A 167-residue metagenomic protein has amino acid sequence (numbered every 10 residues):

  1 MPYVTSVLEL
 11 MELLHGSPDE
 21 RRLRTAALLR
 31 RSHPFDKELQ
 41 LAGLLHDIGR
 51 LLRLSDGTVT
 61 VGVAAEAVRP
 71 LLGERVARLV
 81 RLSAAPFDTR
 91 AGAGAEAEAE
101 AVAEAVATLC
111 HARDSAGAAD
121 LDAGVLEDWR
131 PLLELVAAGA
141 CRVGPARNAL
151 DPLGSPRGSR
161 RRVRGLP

Functional and structural regions predicted by a protein language model:
M1-P167: Metal-dependent phosphohydrolase cores
